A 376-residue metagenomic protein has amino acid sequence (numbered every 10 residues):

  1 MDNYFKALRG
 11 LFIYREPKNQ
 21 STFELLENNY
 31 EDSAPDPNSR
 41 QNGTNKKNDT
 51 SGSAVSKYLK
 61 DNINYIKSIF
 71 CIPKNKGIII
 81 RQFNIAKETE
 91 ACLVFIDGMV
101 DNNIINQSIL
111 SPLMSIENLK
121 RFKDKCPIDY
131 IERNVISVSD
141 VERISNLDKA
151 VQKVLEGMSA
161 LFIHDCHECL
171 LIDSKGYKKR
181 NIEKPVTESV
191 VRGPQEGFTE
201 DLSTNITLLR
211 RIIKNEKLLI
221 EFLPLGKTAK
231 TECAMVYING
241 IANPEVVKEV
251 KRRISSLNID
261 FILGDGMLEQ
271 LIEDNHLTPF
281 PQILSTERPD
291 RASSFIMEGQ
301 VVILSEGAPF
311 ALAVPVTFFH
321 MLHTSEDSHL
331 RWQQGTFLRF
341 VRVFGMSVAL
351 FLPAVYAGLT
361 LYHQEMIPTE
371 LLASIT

Functional and structural regions predicted by a protein language model:
M1-L352, Y356, E365-A373: Membrane-embedded alpha-helical signal segments
